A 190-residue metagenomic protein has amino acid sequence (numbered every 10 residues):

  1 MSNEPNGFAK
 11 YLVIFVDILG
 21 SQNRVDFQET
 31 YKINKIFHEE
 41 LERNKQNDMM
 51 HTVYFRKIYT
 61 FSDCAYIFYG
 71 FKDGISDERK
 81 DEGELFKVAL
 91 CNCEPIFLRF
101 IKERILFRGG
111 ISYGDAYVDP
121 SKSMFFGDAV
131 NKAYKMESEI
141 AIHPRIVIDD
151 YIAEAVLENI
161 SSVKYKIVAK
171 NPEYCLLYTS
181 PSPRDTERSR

Functional and structural regions predicted by a protein language model:
M1-P95, K102: Catalytic NTP-binding/metal-coordinating core of nucleotidyl cyclase/transferase enzymes
R24-D26, G70, D119-D128, L157-I160: A short acidic (Asp/Glu
E42, Q46, H143-R145, V163: Acidic, metal/cofactor-coordinating or nucleic-acid-engaging core segments within structured domains
E82-G83, L90, S121-E137: Catalytic-core segments of nucleotide cyclases and related cyclic-nucleotide turnover enzymes
K102, R108, V130-I152: Catalytic/regulatory signature loops of cyclic-dinucleotide turnover enzymes and related class III nucleotidyl cyclases
R104-D119: A short glycine-enriched loop-to-beta-strand structural element that forms part of the catalytic core of nucleotide
K164-Y174: Acidic, Ser/Thr-rich peripheral helices and adjacent loops at domain boundaries
Y178-D185: Conserved small/polar residues in nucleotide/adenosyl-binding loops
